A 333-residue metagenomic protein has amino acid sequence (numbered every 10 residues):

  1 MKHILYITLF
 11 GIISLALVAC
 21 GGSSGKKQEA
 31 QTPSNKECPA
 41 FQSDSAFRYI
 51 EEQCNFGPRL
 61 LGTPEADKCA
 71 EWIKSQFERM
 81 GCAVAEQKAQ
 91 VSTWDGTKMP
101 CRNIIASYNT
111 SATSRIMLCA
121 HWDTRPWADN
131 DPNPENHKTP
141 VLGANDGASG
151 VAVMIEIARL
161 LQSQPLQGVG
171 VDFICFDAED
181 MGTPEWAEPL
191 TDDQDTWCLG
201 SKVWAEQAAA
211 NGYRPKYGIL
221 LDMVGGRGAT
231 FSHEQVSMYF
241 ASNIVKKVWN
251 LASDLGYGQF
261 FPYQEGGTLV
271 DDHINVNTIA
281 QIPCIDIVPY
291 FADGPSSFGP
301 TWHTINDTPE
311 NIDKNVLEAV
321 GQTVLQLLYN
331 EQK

Functional and structural regions predicted by a protein language model:
M1-T8: Positively charged n-region of N-terminal signal peptides that target proteins for export
A16-A19: C-terminal motif of bacterial Sec signal peptides marking the signal peptidase cleavage site
G25-C69, M80, G294-N311: N-terminal capping segment at the start of a domain
T32-A40, N55-P64, V91-W94, H137-A148 (+5 more regions): Second-shell loop/turn segments in exported
E51, P58-S111: A non-catalytic alpha/beta surface segment that caps or lines the substrate-entry region of metallo-dependent hydrolase
L60-L61, Q90-T93, T110-A112, W122-P126 (+5 more regions): Solvent-exposed loop/turn segments at secondary-structure junctions within structured extracellular/periplasmic domains
K98, Y217, V224-K333: Active-site-adjacent substrate-binding region of metalloamidase/peptidase-like peptide-processing proteins
K138-N243, T268: Acidic/histidine-rich catalytic neighborhood of metal-dependent amide-processing enzymes
